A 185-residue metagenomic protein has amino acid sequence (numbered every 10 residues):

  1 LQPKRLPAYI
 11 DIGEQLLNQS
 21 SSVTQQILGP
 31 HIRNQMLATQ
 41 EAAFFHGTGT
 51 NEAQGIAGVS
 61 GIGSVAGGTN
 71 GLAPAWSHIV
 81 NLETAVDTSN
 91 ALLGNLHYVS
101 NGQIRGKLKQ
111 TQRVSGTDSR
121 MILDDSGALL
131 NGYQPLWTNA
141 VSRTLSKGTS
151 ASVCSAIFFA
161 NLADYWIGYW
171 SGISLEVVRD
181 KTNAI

Functional and structural regions predicted by a protein language model:
L1-I185: Structured, hydrophobic secondary-structure cores that serve as assembly/anchoring elements
